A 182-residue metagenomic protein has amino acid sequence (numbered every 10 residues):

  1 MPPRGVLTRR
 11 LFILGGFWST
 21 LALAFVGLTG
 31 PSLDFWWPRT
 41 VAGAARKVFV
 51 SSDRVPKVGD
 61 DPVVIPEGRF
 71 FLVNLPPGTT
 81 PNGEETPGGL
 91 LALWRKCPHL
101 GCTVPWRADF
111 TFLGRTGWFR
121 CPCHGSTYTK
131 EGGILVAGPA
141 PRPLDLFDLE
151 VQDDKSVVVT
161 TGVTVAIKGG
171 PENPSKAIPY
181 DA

Functional and structural regions predicted by a protein language model:
M1-T20: N-terminal secretory signal peptides and thylakoid transit peptides that target proteins across membranes
R10, R95, K130: Short alpha-helical basic/polar micro-motif
L14-F112, D145, E150-A182: N-terminal pre-ligand scaffold of iron-sulfur
G88, C123-H124: Short loop/turn microsegments at loop-to-beta-strand junctions
L100, H124-T127: Detector for the c-type heme attachment site
W106-R107, T127-G133: Iron-sulfur (Fe-S) cluster-binding segments and ferredoxin-like electron-carrier domains, especially [2Fe-2S]
T111-C123, L135-L144: Short cysteine/histidine-rich metal-coordination sites, predominantly Zn2+-binding motifs
I134-L135, V157: Hydrophobic "anchor" residues
